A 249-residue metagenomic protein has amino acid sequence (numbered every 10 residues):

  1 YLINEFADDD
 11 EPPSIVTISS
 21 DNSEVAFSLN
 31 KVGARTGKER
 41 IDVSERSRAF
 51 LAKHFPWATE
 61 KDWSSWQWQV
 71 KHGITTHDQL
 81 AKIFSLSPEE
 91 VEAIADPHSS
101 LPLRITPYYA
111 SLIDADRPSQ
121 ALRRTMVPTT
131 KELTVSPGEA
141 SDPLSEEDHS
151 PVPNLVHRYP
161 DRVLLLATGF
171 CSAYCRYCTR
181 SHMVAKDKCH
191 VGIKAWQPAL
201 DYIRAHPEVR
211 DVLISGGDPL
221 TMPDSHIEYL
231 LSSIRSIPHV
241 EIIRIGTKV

Functional and structural regions predicted by a protein language model:
Y1-H157: Flexible, acidic/Gly-rich N-terminal and inter-domain linker regions that tether and position cofactor-handling modules
V127, K131, E139-L166, R176-V249: Conserved Radical SAM active-site core
F170-Y174: Short pre-active-site segment immediately N-terminal to redox-active cysteine/selenocysteine motifs in thiol-based
